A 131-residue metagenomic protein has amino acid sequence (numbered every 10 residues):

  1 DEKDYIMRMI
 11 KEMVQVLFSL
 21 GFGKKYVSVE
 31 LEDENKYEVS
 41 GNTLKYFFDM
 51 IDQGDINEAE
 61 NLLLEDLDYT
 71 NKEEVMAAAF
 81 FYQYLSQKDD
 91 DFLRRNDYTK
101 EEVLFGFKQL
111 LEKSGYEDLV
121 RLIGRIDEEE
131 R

Functional and structural regions predicted by a protein language model:
D1-N71, Q87-R95, E101-R131: N-terminal alpha-helical interaction modules that lie
A77-A79: Alpha-solenoid helical repeat scaffolds
